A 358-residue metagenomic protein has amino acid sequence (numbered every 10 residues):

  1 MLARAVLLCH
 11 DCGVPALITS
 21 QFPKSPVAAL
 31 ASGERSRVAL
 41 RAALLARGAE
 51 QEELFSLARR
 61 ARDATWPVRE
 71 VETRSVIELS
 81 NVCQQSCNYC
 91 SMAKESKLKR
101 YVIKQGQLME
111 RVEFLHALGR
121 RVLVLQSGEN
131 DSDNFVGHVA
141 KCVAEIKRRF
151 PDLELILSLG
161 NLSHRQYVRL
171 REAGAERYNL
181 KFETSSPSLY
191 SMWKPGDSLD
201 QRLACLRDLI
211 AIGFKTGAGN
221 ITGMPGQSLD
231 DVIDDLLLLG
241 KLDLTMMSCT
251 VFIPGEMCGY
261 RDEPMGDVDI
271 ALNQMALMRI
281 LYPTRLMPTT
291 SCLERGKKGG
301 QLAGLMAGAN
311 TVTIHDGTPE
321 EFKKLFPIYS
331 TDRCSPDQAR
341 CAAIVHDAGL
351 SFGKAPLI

Functional and structural regions predicted by a protein language model:
L2-G48, H116, G240, M246-I358: Auxiliary Fe-S-binding modules of radical SAM enzymes
E34-V71: An N-cap/entry alpha-helix motif that binds or orients negatively charged groups
A58, C87, L180, L209 (+3 more regions): Conserved, mostly hydrophobic/aromatic
R59, I77, A144, A276: Active-site phosphate/pyrophosphate- and oxyanion-stabilizing loops and adjacent acidic/basic residues in soluble
P67-Q107: Canonical Radical SAM [4Fe-4S] cluster-binding loop centered on the CxxxCxxC motif and its immediate flanking residues
V71-S75, L123, L155-L157, Y178-L180 (+4 more regions): Hydrophobic faces of well-ordered beta-strands that scaffold small-molecule active sites in alpha/beta enzyme cores
S75-V76, V124-V136, S188-Y190, I253-D262 (+1 more regions): Glycine-rich, proline-tolerant flexible connector loops at the mouths of alpha/beta enzymes
S96-G219, M224-D234, L238: Conserved Radical SAM active-site core
